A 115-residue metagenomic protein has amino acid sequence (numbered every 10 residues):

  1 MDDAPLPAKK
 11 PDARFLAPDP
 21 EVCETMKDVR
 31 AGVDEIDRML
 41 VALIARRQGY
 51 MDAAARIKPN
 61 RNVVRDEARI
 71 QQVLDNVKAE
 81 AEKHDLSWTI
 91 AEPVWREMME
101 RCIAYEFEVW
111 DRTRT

Functional and structural regions predicted by a protein language model:
M1-T115: Domain-level signature for soluble enzymes in the chorismate/prephenate branch of the shikimate pathway
